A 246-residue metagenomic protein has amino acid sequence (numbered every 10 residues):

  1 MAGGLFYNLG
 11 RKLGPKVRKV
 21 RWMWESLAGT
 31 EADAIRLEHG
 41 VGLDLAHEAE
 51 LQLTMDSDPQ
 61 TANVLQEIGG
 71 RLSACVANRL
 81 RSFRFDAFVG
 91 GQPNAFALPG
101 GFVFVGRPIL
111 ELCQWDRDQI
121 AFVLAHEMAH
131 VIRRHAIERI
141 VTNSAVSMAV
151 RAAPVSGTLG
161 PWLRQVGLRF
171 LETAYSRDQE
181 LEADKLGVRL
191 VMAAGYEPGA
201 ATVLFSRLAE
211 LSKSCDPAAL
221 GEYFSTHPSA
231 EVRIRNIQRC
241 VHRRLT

Functional and structural regions predicted by a protein language model:
M1-T246: A Zn2+-metalloprotease active-site environment signal
